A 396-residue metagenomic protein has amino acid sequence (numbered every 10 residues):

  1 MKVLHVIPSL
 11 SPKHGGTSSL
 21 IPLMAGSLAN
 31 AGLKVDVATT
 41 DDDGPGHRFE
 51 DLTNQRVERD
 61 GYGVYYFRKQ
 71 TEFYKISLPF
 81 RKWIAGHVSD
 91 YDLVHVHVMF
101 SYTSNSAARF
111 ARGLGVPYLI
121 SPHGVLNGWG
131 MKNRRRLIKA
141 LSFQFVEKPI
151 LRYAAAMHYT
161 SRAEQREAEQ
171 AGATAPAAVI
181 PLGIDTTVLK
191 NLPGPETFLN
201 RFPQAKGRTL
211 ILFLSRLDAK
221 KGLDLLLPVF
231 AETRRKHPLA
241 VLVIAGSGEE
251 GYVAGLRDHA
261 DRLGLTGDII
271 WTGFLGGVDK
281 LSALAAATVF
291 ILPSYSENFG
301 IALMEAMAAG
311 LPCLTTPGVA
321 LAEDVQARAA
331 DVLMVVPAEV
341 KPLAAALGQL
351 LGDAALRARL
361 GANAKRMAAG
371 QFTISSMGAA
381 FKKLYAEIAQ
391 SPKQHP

Functional and structural regions predicted by a protein language model:
M1-L52, R56-G63, S89: N-terminal subdomain of nucleotide-sugar transferases
L4, H158, Q204-K221, L227-F230 (+1 more regions): Conserved donor-binding/catalytic core segment of Leloir-type glycosyltransferases
T39, F143-P195, Q204-K206: Donor nucleotide-sugar binding/catalytic pocket of nucleotide-sugar-dependent glycosyltransferases
D41-G44, I184, L214, V241-R257 (+1 more regions): Glycosyltransferase donor-sugar binding loop
G251-A254, T266-G276, A283: Active-site donor-binding acidic/aromatic loop of nucleotide-activated sugar and phosphosugar transferases involved
Y295: Aromatic "clamp/platform" in nucleotide-sugar-dependent glycosyltransferases that forms part of the donor/acceptor
P312-T316: Short hydrophobic beta-strand element within catalytic cores of glycosyltransferases and related nucleotide-activated
A327-R328, V332-V340, Q349-A354: Conserved acidic donor-binding segment of nucleotide-sugar-dependent glycosyltransferases
